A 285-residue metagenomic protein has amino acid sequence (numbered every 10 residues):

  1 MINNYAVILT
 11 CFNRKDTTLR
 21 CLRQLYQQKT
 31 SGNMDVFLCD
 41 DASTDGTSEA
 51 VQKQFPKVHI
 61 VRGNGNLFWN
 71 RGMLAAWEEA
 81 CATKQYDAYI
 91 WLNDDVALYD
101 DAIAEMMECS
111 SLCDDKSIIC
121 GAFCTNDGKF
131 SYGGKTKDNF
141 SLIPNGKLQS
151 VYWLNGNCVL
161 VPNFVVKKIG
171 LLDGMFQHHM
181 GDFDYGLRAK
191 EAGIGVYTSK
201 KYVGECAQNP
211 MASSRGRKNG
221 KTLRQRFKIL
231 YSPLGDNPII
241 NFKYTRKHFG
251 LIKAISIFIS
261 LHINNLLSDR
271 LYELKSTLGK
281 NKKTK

Functional and structural regions predicted by a protein language model:
R23-N33: Short, acidic, metal-binding catalytic loop of nucleotide-sugar glycosyltransferases
D40-E49: A conserved acidic beta->alpha catalytic loop
G63-A82: Glycine-rich, basic loop-to-helix element that forms the pyrophosphate-binding segment of sugar-nucleotide handling
Q85-A97: Short beta-strand-to-loop acidic/aromatic patch adjacent to the donor-nucleotide binding site
A97-Y132: Conserved donor NDP-sugar-binding/catalytic core segment of glycosyltransferases
S141-V161, K228-I229: A recurrent flexible, glycine/aromatic-enriched loop bordering the glycosyltransferase active site that acts as
V159-V161, V165-G170, M175-E205: A short, conserved alpha-helix in the catalytic core of glycosyltransferases
A212, G216-K285: Non-catalytic, C-terminal membrane-associated alpha-helical segments of glycosyltransferases
